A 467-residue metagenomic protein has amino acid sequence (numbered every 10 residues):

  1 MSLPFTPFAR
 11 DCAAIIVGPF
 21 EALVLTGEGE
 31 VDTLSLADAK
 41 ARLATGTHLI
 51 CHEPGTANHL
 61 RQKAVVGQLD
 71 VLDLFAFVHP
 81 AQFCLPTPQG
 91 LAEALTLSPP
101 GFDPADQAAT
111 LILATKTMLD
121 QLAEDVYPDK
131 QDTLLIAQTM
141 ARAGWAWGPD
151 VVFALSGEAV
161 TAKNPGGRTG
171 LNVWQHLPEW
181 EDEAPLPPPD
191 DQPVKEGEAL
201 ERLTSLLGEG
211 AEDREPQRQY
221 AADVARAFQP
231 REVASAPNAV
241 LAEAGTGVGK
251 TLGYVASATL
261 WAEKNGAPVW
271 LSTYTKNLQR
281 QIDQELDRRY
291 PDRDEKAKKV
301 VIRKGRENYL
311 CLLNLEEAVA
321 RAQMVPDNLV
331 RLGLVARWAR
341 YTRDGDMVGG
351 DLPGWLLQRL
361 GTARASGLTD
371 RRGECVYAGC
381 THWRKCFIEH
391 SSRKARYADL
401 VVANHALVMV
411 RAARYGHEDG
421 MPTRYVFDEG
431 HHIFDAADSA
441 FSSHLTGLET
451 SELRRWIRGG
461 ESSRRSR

Functional and structural regions predicted by a protein language model:
C12-L122: Conserved DEDDh/DEDDy metal-dependent 3′-5′ exonuclease domain
L72-L74, P104-D191: N-terminal accessory nucleic-acid engagement/regulatory domains that precede and modulate ATP-driven motor cores
P189-A242: Conserved pre-motif I regulatory segment
P189-L203, P268, T273-D399, R455-R467: A substrate-engagement module of RecA-like helicase motors
A225-Q229, T251-N265, E285-R289: Walker A/P-loop NTP-binding motif
V233-S257: Walker A/P-loop
G420-F441: SF2 helicase catalytic motif II
A436-R467: Conserved phosphoryl-transfer catalytic core
